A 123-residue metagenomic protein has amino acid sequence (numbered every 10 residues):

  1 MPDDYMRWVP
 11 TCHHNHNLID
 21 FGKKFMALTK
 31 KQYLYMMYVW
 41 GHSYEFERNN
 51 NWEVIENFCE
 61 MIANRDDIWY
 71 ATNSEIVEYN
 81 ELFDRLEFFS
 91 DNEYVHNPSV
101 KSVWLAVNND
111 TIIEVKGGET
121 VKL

Functional and structural regions predicted by a protein language model:
M1-M37, F83: Active-site-adjacent pocket scaffolds in enzyme catalytic domains
K23, K31, M36-L123: C-terminal domain-boundary segment and adjacent tail
